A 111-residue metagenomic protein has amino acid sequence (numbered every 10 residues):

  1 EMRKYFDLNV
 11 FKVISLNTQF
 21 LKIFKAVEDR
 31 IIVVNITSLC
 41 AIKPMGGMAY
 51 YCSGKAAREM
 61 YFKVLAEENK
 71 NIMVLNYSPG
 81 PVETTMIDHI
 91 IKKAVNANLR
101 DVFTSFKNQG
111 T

Functional and structural regions predicted by a protein language model:
E1-R3, K22, G47: Conserved mid-core segment of classical short-chain dehydrogenase/reductases
E1-S15, R58: Catalytic Tyr-X3-Lys loop
K12, S53, A57, T111: Soluble or luminal CAZymes and related metallo-dependent hydrolases
V13-F20, F24, Y61-F62: Hydrophobic positions on the long internal alpha-helix of Rossmann-like NAD(P)-dependent oxidoreductase domains
K25, R30-A57, F62-E67, S78-V82 (+1 more regions): Catalytic loop of short-chain dehydrogenase/reductase
M73: Short, small/polar-rich loop/turn modules that mediate ligand/substrate recognition or access, typified
N76-P79, T84, K92-T111: C-terminal helical subdomain
